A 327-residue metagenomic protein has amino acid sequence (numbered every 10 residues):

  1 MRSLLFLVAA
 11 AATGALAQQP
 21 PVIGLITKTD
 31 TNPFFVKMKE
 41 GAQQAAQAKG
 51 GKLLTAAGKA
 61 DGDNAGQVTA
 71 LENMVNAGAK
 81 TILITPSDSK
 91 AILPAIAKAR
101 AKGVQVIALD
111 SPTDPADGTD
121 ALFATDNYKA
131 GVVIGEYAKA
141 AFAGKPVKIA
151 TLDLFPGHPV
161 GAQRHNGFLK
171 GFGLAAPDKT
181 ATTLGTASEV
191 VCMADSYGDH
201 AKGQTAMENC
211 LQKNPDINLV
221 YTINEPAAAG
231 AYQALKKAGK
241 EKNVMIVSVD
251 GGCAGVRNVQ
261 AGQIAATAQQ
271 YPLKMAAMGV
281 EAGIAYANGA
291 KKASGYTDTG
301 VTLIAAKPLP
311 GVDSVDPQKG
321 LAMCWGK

Functional and structural regions predicted by a protein language model:
M1-A17: Gram-negative bacterial Sec-dependent N-terminal signal peptides
A17-K327: A residue-level marker of the well-folded mature domains of exported/periplasmic proteins
